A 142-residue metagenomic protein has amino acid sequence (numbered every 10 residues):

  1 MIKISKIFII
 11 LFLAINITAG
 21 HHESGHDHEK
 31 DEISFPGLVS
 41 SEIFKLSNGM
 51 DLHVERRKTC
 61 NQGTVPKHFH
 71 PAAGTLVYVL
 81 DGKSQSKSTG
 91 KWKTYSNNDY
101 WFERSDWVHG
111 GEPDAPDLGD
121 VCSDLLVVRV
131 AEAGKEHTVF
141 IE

Functional and structural regions predicted by a protein language model:
M1-K3: N-terminal secretory signal peptides that target proteins for export/translocation
K6-F8, I17-H53, F102, L118 (+1 more regions): A short, N-terminal "cap"/entry segment at the start of jelly-roll beta-barrel domains of the cupin/DSBH fold
S47, P71, Y78, K93-T94 (+1 more regions): Extracellular/periplasmic catalytic domains that process cell-envelope and extracellular macromolecules
M50, Q62-T75: A short beta-loop-beta micro-motif enriched in histidine and acidic residues
T59, S88-V108: Short acidic-glycine-tyrosine-enriched beta hairpin
T64-P66, Q85, W101-D117: Histidine-centered metal-chelating micro-motifs
A72-G90, D99: Glycine- and acidic-residue-biased ligand/ion/polar-headgroup-sensing regions
K91, D106-E136: Ligand-binding loop in jelly-roll beta-barrel domains
